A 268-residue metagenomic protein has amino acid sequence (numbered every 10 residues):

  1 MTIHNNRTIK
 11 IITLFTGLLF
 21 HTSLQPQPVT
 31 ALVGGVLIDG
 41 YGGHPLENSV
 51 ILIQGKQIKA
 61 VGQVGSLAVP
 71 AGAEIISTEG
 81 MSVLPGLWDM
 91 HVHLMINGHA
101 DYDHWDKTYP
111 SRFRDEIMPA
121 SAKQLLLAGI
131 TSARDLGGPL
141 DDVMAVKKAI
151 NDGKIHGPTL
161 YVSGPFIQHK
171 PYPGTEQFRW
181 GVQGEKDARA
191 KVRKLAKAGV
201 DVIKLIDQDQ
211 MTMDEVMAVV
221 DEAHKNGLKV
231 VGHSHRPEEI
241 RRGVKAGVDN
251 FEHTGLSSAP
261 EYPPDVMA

Functional and structural regions predicted by a protein language model:
T2-T13: Bacterial N-terminal signal peptides that target proteins for export
H21-T22: N-terminal signal peptide c-region/cleavage motif recognized by signal peptidases
G35, I51, K56, G80 (+7 more regions): Divalent metal-coordination and catalytic microenvironments
L37, G43-L84: Histidine-rich, glycine-flanked metal-binding segment
S82-A149, P173, D214, H235-H253: Metal-associated gating/positioning segment near the N- to mid-region
Y102-D103, H156-Q177: Metal-cofactor-binding active-site regions of metalloenzymes
L205-A268: Active-site core of metal-dependent hydrolases
